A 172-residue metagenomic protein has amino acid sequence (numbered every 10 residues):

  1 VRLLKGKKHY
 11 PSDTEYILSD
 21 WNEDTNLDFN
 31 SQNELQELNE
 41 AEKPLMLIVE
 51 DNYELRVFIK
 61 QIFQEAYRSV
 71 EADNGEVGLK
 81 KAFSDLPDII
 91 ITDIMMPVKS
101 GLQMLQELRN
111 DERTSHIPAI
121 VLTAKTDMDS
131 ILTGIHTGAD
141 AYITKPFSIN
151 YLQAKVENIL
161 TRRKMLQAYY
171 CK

Functional and structural regions predicted by a protein language model:
V57-Q61: Charged docking surfaces used in two-component/phosphorelay signaling
Y67-D73, K81: Short hydrophobic/Thr-rich beta-strand motif most characteristic of the beta2 strand and flanking loop of CheY-like
D85-I91: Active-site beta3 strand of CheY-like receiver
M96: Receiver (REC) domain active-site loop signature in two-component systems and cognate sites in sensor histidine kinases
F147-V156, L160, A168: C-terminal output helix
